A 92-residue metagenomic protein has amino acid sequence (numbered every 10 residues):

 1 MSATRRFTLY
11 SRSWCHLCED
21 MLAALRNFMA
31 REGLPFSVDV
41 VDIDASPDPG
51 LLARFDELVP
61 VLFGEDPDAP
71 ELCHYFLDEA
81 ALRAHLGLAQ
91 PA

Functional and structural regions predicted by a protein language model:
S2-R31: Local sequence-structure signature of Cys/Sec-based thiol-disulfide redox active-site neighborhoods
T8, F36, F55, Y75: Residues that recognize and position ribonucleotide moieties
D20-A23, G50-R54, L77: Generic recognition of short, well-ordered alpha-helical segments
N27-L34, L88-P91: Secondary-structure boundary motif
L34-D48: Thiol-based oxidoreductase modules, predominantly thioredoxin-like and allied folds used for disulfide exchange
A53-F63: Structural micro-motif
G64-A92: Non-catalytic, surface beta->alpha helical segment in thiol-disulfide oxidoreductase systems
